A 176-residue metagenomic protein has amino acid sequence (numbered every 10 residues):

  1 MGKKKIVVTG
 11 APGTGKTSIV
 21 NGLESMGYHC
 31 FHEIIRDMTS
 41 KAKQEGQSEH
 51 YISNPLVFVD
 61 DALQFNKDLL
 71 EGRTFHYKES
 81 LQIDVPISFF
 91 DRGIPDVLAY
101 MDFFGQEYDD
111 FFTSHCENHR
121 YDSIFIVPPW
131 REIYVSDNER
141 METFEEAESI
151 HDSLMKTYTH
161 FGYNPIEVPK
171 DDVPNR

Functional and structural regions predicted by a protein language model:
G10: The Walker A (P-loop) glycine that initiates the GxxxxGKT/S ATP-binding motif of P-loop NTPases
G15: Conserved glycine(s) of the Walker
I19-V20: Post-Walker A alpha-helix
E24-G72: Conserved substrate/cofactor phosphate-moiety recognition/catalytic segment in nucleotide-dependent phosphotransferases
L63-H119: Glycine-rich phosphate-binding loop used to anchor ATP phosphates in small-molecule kinases, encompassing both
F104-D172: A glycine- and Lys/Arg-enriched "phosphate-lid" helix/loop adjacent to the NTP-binding pocket of small-molecule kinases
